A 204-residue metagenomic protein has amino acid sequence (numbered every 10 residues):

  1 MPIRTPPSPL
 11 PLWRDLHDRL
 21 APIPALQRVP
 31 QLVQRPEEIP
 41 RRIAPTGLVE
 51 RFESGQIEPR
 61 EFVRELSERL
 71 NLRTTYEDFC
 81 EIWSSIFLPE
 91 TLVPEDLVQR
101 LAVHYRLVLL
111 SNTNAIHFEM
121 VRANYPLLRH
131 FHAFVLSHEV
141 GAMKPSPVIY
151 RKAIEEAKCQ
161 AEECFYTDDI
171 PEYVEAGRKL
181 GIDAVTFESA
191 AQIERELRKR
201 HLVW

Functional and structural regions predicted by a protein language model:
M1-L10, R14, N114-A115, E119-W204: Asp-based, Mg2+/Mn2+-dependent phosphohydrolase catalytic module
M1-P45, R69-R73, K179-L180: Active-site neighborhood of HAD-like aspartate-dependent phosphohydrolases
A25, I57, F62, E172 (+1 more regions): Residue-level recognition of oxygen-bearing side chains
I43, V63-L66, W83, H117-V121: Hydrophobic alpha-helical core bundles mediating ligand binding, dimerization, or RNAP-core interactions
T46, V103-H104, H130: Structured helix-beta-strand junction loops
V49-C80: A metal-dependent, Asp-based hydrolase signature
R60, E77-V108, E119, P147 (+1 more regions): Short, acidic loop-to-helix structural element flanking the phosphoryl-transfer center in phosphate-processing enzymes
